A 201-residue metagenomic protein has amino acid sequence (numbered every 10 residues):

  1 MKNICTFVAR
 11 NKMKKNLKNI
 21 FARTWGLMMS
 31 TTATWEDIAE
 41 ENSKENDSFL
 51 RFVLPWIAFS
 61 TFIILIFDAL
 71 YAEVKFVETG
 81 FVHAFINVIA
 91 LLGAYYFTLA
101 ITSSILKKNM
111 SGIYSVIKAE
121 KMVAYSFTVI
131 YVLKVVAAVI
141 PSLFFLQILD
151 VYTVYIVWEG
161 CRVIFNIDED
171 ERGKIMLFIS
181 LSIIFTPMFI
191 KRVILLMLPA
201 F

Functional and structural regions predicted by a protein language model:
V8-A9: Acidic, Ala/Val/Gly-enriched low-complexity intrinsically disordered segments
K12-Y114: Selected alpha-helical membrane-embedding segments in polytopic membrane proteins
S60-T61, L65, I183-F189: Hydrophobic core of alpha-helical transmembrane segments in multi-pass integral membrane proteins
I66, L70, V139-I140, V193 (+1 more regions): Helix-loop junctions at the membrane-solvent interface of multi-pass transporters, primarily the C-terminal
S103-M188: Hydrophobic alpha-helical transmembrane segments and adjacent short intramembrane/lumenal linkers of inner/organellar
T186-F201: Juxtamembrane boundary at the C-terminal end of a transmembrane helix
